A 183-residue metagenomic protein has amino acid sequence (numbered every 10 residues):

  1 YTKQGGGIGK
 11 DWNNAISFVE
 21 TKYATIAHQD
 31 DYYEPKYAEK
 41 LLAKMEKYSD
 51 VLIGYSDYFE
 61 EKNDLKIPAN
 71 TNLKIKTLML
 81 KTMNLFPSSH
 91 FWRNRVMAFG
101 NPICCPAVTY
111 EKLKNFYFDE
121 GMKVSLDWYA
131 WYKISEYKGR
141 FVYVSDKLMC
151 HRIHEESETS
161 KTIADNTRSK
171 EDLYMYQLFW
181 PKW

Functional and structural regions predicted by a protein language model:
Y1-T2, I53-D57, V144-D146, H151: Short glycine/serine/threonine-enriched helix-capping/active-site loop that flanks the nucleotide-sugar donor pocket
T2-V19: Glycine-rich, basic loop-to-helix element that forms the pyrophosphate-binding segment of sugar-nucleotide handling
T21, Y48-V51, G139: Short, high-confidence coil segments that cap the C-terminus of an alpha-helix and link into the following beta-strand
A24: Short aromatic/hydrophobic "clamp" motif used to bind/position activated sugar donors
H28-Y32, D57: The conserved acidic donor/metal-binding loop of glycosyltransferases
K36-I75: Conserved donor NDP-sugar-binding/catalytic core segment of glycosyltransferases
M79-R168: Conserved nucleotide-sugar donor-binding catalytic segment
